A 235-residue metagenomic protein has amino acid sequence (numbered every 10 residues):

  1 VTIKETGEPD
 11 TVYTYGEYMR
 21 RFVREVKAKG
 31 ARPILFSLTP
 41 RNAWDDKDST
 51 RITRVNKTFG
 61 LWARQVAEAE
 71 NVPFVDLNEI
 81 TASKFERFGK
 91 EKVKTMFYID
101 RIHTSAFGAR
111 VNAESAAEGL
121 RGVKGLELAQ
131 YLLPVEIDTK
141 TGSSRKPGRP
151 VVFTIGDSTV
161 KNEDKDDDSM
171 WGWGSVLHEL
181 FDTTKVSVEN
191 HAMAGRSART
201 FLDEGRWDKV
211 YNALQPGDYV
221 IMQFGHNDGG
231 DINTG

Functional and structural regions predicted by a protein language model:
V1-A106, R110, E114-G125, R206-G235: Alpha-helical cap/lid subdomain in secreted, periplasmic, or secretory-pathway luminal O-acyl-processing enzymes
A43, M193-A198: Acidic helix-start/capping segments at beta-turn-to-alpha-helix junctions
F97, V160, F201: Short clusters of hydrophobic/aromatic residues that line enzyme substrate/ligand-binding pockets
A109, D157-T159, R196, H226: Gly/Ser/Thr-rich helix-start
G125-T139: Short, flexible loop/turn segments with low-complexity composition
I137-A192, K209-V220: Serine-esterase "nucleophile elbow" of acetyl-processing enzymes
S197-G205: Structural motif
